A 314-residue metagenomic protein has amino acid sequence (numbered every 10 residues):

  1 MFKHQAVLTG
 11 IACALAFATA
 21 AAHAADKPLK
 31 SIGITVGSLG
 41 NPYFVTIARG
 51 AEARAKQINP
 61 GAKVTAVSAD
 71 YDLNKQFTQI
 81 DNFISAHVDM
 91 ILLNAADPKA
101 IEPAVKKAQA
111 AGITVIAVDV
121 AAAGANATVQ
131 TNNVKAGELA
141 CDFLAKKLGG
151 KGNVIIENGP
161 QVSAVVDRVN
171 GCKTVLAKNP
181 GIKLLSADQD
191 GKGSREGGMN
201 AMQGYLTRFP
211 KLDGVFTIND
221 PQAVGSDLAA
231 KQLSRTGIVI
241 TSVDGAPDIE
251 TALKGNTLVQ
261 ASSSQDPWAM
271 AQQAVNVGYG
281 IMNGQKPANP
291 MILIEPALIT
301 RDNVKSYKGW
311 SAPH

Functional and structural regions predicted by a protein language model:
F2-L8: Helix-enriched interaction subdomains in cytosolic or periplasmic regions, typified by TIR/SEFIR signaling/NADase cores
K3, C13, T19-H314: A residue-level marker of the well-folded mature domains of exported/periplasmic proteins
L8-A14: Sec-dependent N-terminal signal peptides
